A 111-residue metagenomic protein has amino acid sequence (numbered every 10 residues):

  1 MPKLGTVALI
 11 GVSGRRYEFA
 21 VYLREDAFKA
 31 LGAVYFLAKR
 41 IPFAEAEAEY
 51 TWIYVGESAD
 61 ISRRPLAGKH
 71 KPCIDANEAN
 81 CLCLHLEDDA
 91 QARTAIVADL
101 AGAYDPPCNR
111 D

Functional and structural regions predicted by a protein language model:
M1-P65, E87-P106: GIY-YIG nuclease catalytic motif and its immediate N-terminal context
R63-C73: Basic, amphipathic alpha-helical patches used to engage nucleic acids or provide basic targeting signals, exemplified
C73-A76, G102: Short, surface-exposed basic-aromatic patches at helix termini and helix-loop junctions that form
A76-L86: A short, basic-hydrophobic beta/loop patch
C108-D111: Short, charged, intrinsically disordered terminal tails
